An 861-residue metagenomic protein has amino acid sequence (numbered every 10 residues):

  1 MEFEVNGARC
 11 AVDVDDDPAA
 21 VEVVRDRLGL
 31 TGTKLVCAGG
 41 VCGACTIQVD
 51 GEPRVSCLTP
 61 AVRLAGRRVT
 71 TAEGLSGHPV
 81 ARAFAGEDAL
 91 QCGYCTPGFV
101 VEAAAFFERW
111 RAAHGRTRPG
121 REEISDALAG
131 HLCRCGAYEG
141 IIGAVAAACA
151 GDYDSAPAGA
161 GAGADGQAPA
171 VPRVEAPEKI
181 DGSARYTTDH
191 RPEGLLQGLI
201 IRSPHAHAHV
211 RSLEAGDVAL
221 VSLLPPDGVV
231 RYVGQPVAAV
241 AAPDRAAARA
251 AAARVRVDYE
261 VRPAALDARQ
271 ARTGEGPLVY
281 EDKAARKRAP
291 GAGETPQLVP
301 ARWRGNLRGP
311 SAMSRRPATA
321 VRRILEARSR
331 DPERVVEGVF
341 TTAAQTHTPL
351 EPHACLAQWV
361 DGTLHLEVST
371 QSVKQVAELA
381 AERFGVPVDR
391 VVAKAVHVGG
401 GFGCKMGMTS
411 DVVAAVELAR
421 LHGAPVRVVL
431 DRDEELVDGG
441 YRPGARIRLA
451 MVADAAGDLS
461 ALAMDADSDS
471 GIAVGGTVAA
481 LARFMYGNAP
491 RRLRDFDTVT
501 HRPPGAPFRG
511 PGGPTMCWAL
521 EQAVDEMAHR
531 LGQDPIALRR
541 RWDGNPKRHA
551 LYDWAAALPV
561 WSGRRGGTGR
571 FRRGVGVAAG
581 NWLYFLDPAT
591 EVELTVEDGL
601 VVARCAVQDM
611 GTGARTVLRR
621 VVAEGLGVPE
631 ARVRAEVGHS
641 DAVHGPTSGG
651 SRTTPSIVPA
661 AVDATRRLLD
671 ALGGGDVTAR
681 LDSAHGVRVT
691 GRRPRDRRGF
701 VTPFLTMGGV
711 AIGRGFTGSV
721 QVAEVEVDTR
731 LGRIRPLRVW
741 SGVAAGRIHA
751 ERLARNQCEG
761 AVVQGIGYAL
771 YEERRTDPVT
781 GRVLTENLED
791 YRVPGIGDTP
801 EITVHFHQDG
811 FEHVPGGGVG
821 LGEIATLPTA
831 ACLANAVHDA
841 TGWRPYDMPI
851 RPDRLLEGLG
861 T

Functional and structural regions predicted by a protein language model:
M1-G159, E178-D181, L594: Signature of N-terminal electron-transfer/Fe-S-associated modules in redox systems
D88, P169, V174-D181, K287-C355 (+2 more regions): Glycine-rich loop/linker segments at domain edges
A103-A105, R118-A170, A219-R328, H397 (+10 more regions): Molybdopterin (Moco) oxidoreductase catalytic core of the xanthine/aldehyde oxidoreductase family
A103-F107, Y138, A146-A147, P192 (+14 more regions): Short acidic, glycine/serine/threonine-rich loops at helix termini
G136, C149, Y153-L266, G532 (+6 more regions): N-terminal amphipathic, basic-rich helices that act as targeting or association modules
P226, V279-F384, I536, R540-L600 (+6 more regions): Helix-loop-helix junctions that connect adjacent transmembrane helices in secondary transporters/permeases, recognized
Y259, V376, A395-H397, F402-P490: Conserved beta-strand/loop scaffold segments within soluble protein domains that form the structured core and edges
G385-V392, R420-V426, A455, T477-W582 (+1 more regions): C-terminal catalytic domains of large/alpha subunits in multi-subunit enzymes
